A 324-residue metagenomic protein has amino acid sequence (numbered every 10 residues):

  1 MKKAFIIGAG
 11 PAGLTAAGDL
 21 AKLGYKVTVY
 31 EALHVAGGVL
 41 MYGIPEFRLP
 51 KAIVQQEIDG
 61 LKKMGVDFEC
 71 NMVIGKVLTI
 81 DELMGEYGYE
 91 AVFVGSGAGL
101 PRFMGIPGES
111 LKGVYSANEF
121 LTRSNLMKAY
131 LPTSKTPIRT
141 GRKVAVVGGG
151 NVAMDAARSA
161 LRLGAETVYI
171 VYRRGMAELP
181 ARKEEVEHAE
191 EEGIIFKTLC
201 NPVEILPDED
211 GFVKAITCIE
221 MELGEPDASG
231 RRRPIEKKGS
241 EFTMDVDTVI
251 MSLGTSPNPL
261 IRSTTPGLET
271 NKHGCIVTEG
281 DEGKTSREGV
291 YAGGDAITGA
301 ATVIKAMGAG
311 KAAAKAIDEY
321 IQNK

Functional and structural regions predicted by a protein language model:
M1-I7, L23, K51-V54, V66-K143 (+2 more regions): FAD-binding core/adjacent interface of flavoenzyme oxidoreductases
F5-I74, R102-E109, E119, A153-I205 (+3 more regions): Beta1-alpha1 glycine-rich phosphate/pyrophosphate-binding loop at the start of Rossmann-like nucleotide-binding domains
C70-M84, L199-G211, M221-G224: A conserved short coil-to-beta-strand element within the FAD-binding core of flavoproteins
G97-L100, R174-M176, E220-E222, P257: Glycine-rich beta-alpha junction loops
G108, C200, K214-E222, K238: Active-site loop ensemble at the mouth of alpha/beta enzyme cores that anchors a bound cofactor
S110-G141, P226-A300: FAD-site-proximal beta/loop scaffold in flavoenzymes
I138-R174, F242-T248, T255, G274 (+3 more regions): Long hydrophobic segments that form regular secondary structure
A296-K324: A conserved FAD-binding loop/helix module that cradles the flavin
